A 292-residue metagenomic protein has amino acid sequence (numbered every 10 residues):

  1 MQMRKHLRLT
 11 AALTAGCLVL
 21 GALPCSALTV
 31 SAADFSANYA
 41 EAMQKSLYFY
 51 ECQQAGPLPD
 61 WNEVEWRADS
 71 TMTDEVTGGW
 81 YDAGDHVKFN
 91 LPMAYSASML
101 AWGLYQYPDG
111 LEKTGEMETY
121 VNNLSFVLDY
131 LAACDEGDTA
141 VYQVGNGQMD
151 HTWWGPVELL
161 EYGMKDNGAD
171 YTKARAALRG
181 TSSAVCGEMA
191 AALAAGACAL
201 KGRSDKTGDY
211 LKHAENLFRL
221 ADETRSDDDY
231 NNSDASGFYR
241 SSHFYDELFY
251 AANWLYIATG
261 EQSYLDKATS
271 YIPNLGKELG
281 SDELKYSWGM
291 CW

Functional and structural regions predicted by a protein language model:
Q2-T14: Bacterial N-terminal signal peptides that target proteins for export
T14, L18-A22: Hydrophobic core
A22-D34: Sec-dependent signal peptide cleavage junction
A32-W292: Glycan-recognition and catalytic cores of secretory/periplasmic carbohydrate-active enzymes
